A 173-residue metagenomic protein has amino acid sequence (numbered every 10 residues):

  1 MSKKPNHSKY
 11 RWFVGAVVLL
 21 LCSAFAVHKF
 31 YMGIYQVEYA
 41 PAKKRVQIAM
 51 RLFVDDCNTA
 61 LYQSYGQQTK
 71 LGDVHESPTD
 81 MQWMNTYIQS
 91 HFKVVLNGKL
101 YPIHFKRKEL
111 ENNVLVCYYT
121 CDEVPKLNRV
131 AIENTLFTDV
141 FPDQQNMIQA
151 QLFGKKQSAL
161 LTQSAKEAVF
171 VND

Functional and structural regions predicted by a protein language model:
K3-A16: Bacterial N-terminal signal peptides that target proteins for export
L19-A26: Hydrophobic h-region of N-terminal signal peptides that target proteins for export in Gram-negative bacteria
V27-D173: N-terminal soluble domains immediately following signal/targeting peptides that reside in extracytoplasmic
